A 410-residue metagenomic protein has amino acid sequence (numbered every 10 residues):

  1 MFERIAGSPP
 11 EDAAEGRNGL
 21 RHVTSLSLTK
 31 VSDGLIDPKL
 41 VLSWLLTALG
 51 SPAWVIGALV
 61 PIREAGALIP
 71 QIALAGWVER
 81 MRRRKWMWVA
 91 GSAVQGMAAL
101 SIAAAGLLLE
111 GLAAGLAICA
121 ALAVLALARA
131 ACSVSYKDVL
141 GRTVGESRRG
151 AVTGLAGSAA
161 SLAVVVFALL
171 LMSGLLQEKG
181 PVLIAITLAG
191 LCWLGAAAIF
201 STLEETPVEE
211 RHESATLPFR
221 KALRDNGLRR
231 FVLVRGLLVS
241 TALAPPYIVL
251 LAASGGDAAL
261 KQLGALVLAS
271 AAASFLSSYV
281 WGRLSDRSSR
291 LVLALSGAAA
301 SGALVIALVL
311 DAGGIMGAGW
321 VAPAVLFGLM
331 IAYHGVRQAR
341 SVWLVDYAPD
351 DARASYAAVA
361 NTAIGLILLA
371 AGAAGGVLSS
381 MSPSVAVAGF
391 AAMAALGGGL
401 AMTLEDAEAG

Functional and structural regions predicted by a protein language model:
F2-I69, G227-L266: Helix-loop boundary and gating motifs at the non-cytosolic
R21-L40, L59-G76, G91-Q95, A121-E178 (+5 more regions): Substrate-agnostic recognition of the 12-TM MFS/MFS-like secondary transporter fold
H22, A114-L122, R230-F231, G317-L326: Short hydrophobic/alpha-helical segments at membrane-entry points of transmembrane helices in Major Facilitator
A48-L49, R80-M81, V139-T143, L251-G256 (+3 more regions): Helix-to-coil boundary motifs at intracellular loop junctions of multi-pass secondary transporters
I56, M87, V152, V182-L188 (+4 more regions): Alpha-helical transmembrane segments of multi-pass secondary-active solute transporters
E79-V94, D286-A300: Cytoplasmic membrane-interface "Motif A"-like loop-to-helix N-cap segments of 12-TM Major Facilitator Superfamily
A93-G111, A298-M316: C-terminal ends and interior cores of transmembrane alpha-helices in multi-pass membrane transporters/permeases
A197-E213, M402-G410: Helix-loop junctions on the cytosolic side of multi-pass membrane transporters, especially the intracellular loop
